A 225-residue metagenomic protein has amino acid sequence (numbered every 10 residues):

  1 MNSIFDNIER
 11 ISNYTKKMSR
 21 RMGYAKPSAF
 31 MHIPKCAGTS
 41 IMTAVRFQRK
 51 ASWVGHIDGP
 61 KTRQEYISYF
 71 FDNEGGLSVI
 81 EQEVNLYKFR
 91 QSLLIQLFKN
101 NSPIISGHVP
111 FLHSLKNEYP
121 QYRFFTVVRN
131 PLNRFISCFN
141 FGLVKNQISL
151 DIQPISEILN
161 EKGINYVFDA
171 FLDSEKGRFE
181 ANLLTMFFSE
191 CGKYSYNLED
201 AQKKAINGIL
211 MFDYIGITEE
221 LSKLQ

Functional and structural regions predicted by a protein language model:
M1-S92, C138, L143-K145: PAPS-dependent sulfotransferase catalytic core
G55, K61-V127, L132-Q225: PAPS-dependent sulfotransferase catalytic domain
